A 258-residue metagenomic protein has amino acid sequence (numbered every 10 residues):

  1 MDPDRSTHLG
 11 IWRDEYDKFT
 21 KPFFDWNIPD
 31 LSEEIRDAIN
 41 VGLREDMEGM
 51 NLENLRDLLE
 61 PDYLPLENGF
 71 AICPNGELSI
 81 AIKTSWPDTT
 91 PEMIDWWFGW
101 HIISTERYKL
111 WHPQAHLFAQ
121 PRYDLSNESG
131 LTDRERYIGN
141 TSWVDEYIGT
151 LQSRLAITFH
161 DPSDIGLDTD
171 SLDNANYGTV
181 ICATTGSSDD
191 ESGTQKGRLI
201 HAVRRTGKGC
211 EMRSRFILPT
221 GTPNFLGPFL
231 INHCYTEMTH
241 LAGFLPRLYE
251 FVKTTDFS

Functional and structural regions predicted by a protein language model:
M1-W26: Intrinsically disordered, low-structural-confidence terminal and linker regions
D2, K18, A38-T132: Hydrophobic ligand-binding cavity/cleft-lining segments
D4-T7, N174-Y235: Beta-strand/loop substructures that line and gate deep hydrophobic ligand-binding cavities in soluble
F23, N27-D30, M47-M50: Charged, glycine/proline-rich intrinsically disordered loops and linkers
D37, L218-S258: A conserved amphipathic terminal alpha-helix motif
P65-I72, K83, P162-T169, I200-R204: Short amphipathic beta-strand and strand-loop transition segments with alternating hydrophobic
F70-G76, Y123, D170-Y177, R205-G207: Short, ordered beta-strand-loop transition motifs
H116-S192: Glycine-rich portal/gate segments that line the openings of hydrophobic small-molecule binding cavities
